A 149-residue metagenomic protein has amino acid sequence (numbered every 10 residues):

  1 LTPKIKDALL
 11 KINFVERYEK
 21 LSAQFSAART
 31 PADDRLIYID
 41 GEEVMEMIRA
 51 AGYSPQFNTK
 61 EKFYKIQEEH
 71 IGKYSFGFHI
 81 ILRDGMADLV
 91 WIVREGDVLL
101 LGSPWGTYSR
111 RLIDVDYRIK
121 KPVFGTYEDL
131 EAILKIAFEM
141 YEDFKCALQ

Functional and structural regions predicted by a protein language model:
L1-E43, T59-K60, K65-K73, G77 (+1 more regions): Intrinsically disordered, low-complexity regulatory regions enriched in serine/threonine/proline and acidic residues
E46: Surface-exposed charge patches
R49-T59: Short secondary-structure junctions
S54, G77-H79: Short, surface-exposed charged micro-motifs
